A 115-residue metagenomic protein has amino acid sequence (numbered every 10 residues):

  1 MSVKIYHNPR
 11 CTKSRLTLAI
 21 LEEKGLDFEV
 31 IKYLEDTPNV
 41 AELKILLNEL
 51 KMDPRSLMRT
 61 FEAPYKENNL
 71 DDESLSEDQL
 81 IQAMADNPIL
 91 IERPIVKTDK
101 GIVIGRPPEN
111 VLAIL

Functional and structural regions predicted by a protein language model:
S2-I20, F28-Y33: Local sequence-structure signature of Cys/Sec-based thiol-disulfide redox active-site neighborhoods
E35-L115: Thiol/selenol-based redox catalytic cores and closely related redox-interacting motifs
